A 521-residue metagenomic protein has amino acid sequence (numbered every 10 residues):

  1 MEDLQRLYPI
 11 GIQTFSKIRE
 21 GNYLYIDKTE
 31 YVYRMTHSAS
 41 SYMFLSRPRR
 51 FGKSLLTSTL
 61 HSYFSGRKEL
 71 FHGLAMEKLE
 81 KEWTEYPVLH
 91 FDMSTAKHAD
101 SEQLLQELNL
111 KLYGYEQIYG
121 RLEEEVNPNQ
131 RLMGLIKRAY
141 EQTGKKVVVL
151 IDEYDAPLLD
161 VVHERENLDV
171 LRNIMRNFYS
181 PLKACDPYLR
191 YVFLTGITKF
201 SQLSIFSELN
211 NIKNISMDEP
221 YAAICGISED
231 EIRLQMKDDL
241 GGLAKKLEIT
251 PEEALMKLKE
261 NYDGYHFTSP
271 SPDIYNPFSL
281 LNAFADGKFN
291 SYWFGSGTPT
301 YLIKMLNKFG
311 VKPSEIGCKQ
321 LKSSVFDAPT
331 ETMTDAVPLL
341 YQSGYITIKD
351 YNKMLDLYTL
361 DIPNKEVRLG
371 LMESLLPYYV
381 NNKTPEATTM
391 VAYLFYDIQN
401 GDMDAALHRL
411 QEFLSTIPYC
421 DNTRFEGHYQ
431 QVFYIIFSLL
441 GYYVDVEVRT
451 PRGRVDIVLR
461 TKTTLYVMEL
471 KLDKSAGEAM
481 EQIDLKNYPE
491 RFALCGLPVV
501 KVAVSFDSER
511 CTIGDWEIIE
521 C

Functional and structural regions predicted by a protein language model:
M1-F425, L440: Phosphate-binding site recognition
A139-T143, I436-K462: Active-site metal-binding core of divalent-cation-utilizing nuclease and nuclease-like domains
V148, T464-Y466, V500: Structural motif
D169-N173, L472-P489: Mg2+/Mn2+-dependent nuclease catalytic core
F178-C185, P338-I346, Y434-S438, Q482-V502: Metal-dependent nuclease catalytic cores in nucleic-acid-processing enzymes, especially RNase H-like/related
F433, V455-L472, K486: Conserved catalytic cores of phosphodiester-cleaving nucleases, focusing on short active-site segments
R491, L497-C521: Domain-level recognition of nuclease-like catalytic cores that cleave nucleotide substrates
